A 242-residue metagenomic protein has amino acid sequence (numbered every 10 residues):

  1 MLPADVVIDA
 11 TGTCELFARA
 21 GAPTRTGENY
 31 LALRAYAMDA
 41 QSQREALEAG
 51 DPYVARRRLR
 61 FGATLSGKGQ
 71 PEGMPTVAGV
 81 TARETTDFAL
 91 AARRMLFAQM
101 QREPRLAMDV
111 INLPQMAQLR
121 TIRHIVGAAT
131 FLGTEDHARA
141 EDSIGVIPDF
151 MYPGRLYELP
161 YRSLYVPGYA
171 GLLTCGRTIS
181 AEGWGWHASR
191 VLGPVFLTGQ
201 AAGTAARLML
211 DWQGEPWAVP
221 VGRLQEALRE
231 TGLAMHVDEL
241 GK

Functional and structural regions predicted by a protein language model:
M1-K242: Flavin (FAD/FMN)-binding glycine-rich loop and adjacent Rossmann-like elements that form
